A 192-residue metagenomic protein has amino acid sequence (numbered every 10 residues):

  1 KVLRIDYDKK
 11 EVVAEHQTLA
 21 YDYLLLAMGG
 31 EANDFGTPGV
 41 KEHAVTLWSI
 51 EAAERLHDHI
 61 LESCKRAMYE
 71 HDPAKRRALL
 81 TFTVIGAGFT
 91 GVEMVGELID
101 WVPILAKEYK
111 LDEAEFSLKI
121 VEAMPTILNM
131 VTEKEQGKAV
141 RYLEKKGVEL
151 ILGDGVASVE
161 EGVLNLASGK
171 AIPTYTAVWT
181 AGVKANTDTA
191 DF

Functional and structural regions predicted by a protein language model:
K1-R4, I99-F192: A Rossmann-like FAD-binding core segment of flavoenzymes
K1-T83, W101, V178: FAD-binding core/adjacent interface of flavoenzyme oxidoreductases
G29-A32, V95, V183-A185: Short glycine-rich anion-binding loops that position phosphate/pyrophosphate groups of nucleotides and phosphorylated
T83-V84, L150: Alpha-helical membrane-embedding segments and immediately adjacent membrane-interface amphipathic helices
V84-G88, M124: Glycine-rich Rossmann-fold phosphate-binding loop(s) that bind the pyrophosphate of adenine dinucleotide cofactors
G91-V92: N-terminal Rossmann-fold NAD(P) dinucleotide-binding loop
